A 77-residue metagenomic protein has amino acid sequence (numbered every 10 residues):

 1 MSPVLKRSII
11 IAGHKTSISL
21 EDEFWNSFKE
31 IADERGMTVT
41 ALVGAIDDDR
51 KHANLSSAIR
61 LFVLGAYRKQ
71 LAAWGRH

Functional and structural regions predicted by a protein language model:
M1-L5: A short, compositionally biased
K6, I10-V63: Amphipathic, hydrophobic secondary-structure cores in small proteins
L64-H77: Short, solvent-exposed charged binding patches
